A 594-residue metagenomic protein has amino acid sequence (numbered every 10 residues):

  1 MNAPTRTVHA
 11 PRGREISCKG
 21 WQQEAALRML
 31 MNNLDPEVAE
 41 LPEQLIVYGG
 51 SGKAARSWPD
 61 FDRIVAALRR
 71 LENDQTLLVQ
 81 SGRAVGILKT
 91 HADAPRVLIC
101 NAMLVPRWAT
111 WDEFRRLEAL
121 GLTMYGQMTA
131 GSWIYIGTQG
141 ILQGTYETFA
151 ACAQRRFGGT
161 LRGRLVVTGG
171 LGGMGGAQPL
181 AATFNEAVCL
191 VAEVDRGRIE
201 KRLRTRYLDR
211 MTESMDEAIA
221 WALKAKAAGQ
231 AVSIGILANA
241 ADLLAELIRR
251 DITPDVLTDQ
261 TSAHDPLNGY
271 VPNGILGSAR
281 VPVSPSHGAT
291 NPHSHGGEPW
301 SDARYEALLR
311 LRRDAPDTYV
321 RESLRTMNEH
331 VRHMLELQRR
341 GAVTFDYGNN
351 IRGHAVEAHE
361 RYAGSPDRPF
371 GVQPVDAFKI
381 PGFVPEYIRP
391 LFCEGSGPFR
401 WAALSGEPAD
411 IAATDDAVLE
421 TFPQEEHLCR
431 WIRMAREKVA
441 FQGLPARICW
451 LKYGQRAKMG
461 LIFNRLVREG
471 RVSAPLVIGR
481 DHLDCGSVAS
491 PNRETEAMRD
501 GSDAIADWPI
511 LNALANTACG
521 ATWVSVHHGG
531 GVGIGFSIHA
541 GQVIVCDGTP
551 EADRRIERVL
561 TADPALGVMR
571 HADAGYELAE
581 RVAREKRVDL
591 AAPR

Functional and structural regions predicted by a protein language model:
M1-G144, A150-F157, V283-H295, P299 (+3 more regions): N-terminal ligand-binding/catalytic initiation module
N73, D93-R96, A130, L161-R164 (+9 more regions): Short coil/turn connectors at secondary-structure junctions
T76-S81, I99-N101, T168, V191-A192 (+5 more regions): General beta-strand structural signal in soluble alpha/beta enzymes
R115-A119, T123-T129, E147, Q154 (+8 more regions): Catalytic cofactor-binding cores of redox enzymes
Q127-W133, G137-E147, Q154, R162-L165 (+8 more regions): Catalytic or ion-translocation cores adjacent to nucleophile or general acid/base/metal-coordination motifs in diverse
T183-N185, I248-T253, G274-I275, E360-G364 (+3 more regions): Short, solvent-exposed amphipathic alpha-helical segments in soluble enzyme and RNA/protein-processing domains
D216-N291, H295-M459: Core active-site phosphate/anionic-ligand binding loop and the adjoining beta-turn-alpha structural block in enzyme
P266-L267, H354-A355, G486-V488, I534-G535: Short acidic/glycine-rich loop or secondary-structure boundary segments that cap or lie
